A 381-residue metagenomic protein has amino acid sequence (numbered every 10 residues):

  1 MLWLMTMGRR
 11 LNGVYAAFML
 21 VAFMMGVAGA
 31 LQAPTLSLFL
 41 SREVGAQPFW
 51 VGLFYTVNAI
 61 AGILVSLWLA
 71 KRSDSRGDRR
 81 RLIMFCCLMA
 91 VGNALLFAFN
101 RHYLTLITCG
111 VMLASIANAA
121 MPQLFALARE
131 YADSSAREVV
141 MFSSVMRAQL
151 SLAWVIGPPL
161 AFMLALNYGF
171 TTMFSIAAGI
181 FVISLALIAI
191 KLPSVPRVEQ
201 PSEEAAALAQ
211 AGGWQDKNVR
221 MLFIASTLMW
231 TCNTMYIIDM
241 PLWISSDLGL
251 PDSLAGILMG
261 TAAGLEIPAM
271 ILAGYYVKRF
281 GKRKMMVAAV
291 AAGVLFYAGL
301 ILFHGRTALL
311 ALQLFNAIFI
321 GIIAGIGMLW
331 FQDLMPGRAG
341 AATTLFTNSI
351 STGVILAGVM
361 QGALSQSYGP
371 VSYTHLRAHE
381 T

Functional and structural regions predicted by a protein language model:
L2-N12, S194-L222: Juxtamembrane intracellular "pre-TM" segments in multi-pass secondary transporters
R9-A59, T234-I244: Helix-loop boundary and gating motifs at the non-cytosolic
F23, T105-A120, L310-G321: Hydrophobic core of transmembrane alpha-helices in multi-pass small-molecule transporters, especially MFS/SLC-type
V65-G77, M270-G281: Helix-to-loop junctions at the C-terminal end of transmembrane segments in multipass secondary transporters
L82-A94, M285-A298: Structural signature of the two symmetry-related core transmembrane helices
A119-D133, I322-M335: Intracellular juxtamembrane helix-capping segments at the cytosolic ends of symmetry-related transmembrane helices
G340-S365: A late C-terminal transmembrane helix in Major Facilitator Superfamily
T374-T381: Conserved small/polar residues in nucleotide/adenosyl-binding loops
